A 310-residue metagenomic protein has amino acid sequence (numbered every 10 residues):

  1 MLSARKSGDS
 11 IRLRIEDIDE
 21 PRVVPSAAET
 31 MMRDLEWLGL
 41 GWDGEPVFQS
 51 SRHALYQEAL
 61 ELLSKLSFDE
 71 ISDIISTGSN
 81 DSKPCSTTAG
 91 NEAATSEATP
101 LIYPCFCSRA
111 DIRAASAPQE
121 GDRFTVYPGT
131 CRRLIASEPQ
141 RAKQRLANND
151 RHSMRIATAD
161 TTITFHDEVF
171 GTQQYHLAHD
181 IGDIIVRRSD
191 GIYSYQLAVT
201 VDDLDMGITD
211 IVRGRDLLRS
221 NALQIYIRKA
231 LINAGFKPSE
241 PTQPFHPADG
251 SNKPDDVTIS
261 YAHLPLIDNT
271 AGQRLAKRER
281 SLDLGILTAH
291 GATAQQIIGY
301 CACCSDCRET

Functional and structural regions predicted by a protein language model:
M1-G121, L204, R215-D216, S220-F236 (+1 more regions): N-terminal Rossmann-like or analogous alpha/beta NTP/dinucleotide-binding catalytic cores that position adenine
A27, S220-L223, S260, R280 (+1 more regions): Alpha-helical structural motif
D43-G44, P254-Y261, Q295, R308-E309: Short, surface-exposed acidic
S50-Q57, Q144-N148, Q196-V201, C301-E309: Noncatalytic linker/hinge segments flanking ATPase motor cores
P84-T99, R109-P238, H246-L275, D283-T288: Active-site cores that bind ATP or allylic diphosphates and position pyrophosphate for catalysis
C85, C105-C107, C131, C301-C307: Generic recognition of cysteine residues
T270-T310: Conserved catalytic-core subdomain
